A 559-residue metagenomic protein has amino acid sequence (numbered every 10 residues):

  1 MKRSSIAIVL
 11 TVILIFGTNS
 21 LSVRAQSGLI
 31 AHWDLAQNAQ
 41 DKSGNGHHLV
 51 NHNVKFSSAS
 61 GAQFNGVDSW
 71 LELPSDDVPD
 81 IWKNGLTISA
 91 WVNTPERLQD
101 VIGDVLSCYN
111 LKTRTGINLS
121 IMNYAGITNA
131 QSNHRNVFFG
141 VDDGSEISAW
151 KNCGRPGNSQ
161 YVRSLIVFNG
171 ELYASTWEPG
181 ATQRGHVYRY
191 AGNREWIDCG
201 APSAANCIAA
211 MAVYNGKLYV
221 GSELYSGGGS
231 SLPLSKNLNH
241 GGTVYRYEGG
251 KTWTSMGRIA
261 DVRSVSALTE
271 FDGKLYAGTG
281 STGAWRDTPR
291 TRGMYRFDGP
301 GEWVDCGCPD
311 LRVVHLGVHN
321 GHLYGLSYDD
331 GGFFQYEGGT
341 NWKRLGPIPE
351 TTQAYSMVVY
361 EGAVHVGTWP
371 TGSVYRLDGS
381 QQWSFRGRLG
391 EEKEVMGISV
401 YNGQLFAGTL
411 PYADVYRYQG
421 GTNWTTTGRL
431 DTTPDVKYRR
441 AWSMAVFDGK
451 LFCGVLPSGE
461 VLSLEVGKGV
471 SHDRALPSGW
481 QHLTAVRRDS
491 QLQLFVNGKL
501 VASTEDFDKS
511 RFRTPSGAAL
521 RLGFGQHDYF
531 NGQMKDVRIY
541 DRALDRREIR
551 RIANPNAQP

Functional and structural regions predicted by a protein language model:
V23-I30, Q40-K42, Q99, T252 (+5 more regions): Extended recognition patches within non-cytosolic domains
Q26, S75-I88, L111, S159 (+3 more regions): Extracellular/lumenal carbohydrate-interaction signature centered on repeated Trp-anchored short motifs
G28-I30, A39, S43, V67-I147 (+5 more regions): Extracellular glycan-recognition modules
G140-S148, E465-H482: Short, aromatic/His-centered strand-loop micro-motif at the edge of beta-sheets
E178-P179, L224-S226, G280-G283, D329 (+3 more regions): Residue-level signature of beta-propeller blades and closely related beta-rich strand-turn architectures in secreted
R184-Y188, P233-K236, G241-Y245, T291-Y295 (+4 more regions): A short loop-to-beta-strand structural motif that recurs across blades of beta-propeller domains
G479-Q493: Localized edge beta-strand/strand-to-loop motifs within extracellular or lumenal beta-rich domains
T504-Q533: Flexible glycan-contacting loops in extracellular carbohydrate-active proteins
